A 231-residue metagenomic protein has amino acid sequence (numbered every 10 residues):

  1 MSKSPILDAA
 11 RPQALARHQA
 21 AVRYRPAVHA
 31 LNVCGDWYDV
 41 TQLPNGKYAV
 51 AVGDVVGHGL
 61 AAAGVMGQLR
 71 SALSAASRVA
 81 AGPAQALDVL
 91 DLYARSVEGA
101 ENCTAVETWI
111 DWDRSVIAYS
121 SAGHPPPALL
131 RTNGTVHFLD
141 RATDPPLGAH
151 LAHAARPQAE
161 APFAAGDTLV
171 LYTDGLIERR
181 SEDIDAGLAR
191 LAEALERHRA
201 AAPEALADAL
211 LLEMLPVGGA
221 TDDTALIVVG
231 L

Functional and structural regions predicted by a protein language model:
M1-L169, A209, G219-L231: … and, occasionally, acidic/histidine-rich disordered N-termini of signaling adaptors
P162-L171, L176-L231: C-terminal catalytic subdomain
